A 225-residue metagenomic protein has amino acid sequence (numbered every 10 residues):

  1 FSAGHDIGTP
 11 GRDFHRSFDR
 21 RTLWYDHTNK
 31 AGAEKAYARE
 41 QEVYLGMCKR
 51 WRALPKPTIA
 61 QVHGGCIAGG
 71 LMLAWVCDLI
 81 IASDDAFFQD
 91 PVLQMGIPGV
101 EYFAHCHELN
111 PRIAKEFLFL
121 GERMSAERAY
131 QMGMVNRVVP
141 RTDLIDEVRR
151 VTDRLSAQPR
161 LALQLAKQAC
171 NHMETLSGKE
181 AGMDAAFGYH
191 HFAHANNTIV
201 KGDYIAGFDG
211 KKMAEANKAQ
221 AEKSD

Functional and structural regions predicted by a protein language model:
F1, G8-T9, D13, F18-R20 (+4 more regions): C-terminal alpha-helix plus adjacent terminal tail
F1-G46, K212: Glycine- (often His-adjacent) and acidic-residue-rich active-site loop that binds/positions the CoA thioester
D19-L23, E42-V43, V76-L79, I97-V100 (+1 more regions): A broad, low-specificity signal for short, low-complexity segments enriched in glycine/proline and polar/charged
Y25-A38, M95-G99, K115-G121, H172-G178 (+2 more regions): Low-complexity, flexible helical/coil segments
E34, A38-L45, T142-I145, R160 (+1 more regions): Non-membrane alpha-helical structural segments and their capping/turn regions in soluble enzymes
E40-Q41, T58, H190: Polar/charged side chains located within well-ordered beta-strands of beta-rich proteins
K49-L161: Crotonase-fold acyl-CoA enzyme core
